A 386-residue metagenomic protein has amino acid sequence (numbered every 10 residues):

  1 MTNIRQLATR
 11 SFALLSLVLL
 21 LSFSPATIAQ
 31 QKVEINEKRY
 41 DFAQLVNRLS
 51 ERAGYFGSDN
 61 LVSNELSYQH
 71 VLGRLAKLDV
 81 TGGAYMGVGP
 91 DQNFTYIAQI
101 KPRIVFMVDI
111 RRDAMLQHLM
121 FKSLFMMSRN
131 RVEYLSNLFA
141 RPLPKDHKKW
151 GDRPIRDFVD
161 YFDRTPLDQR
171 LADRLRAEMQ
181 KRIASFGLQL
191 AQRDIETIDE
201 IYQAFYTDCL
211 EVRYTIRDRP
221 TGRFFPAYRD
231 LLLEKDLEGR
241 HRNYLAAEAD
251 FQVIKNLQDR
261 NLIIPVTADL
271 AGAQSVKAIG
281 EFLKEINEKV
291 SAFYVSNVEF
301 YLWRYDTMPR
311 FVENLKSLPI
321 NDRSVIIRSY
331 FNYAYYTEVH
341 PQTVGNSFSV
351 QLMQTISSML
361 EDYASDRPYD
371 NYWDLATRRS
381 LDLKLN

Functional and structural regions predicted by a protein language model:
M1-T9: N-terminal secretory signal peptides that target proteins for export/translocation
F12-F23: Bacterial N-terminal signal peptides
T27-Q31: Boundary at the C-terminal end of the N-terminal hydrophobic targeting segment
E34-K77, A84: Mature N-terminal segment immediately following signal peptide/propeptide cleavage in secreted/periplasmic
V80-D91: Conserved class I S-adenosyl-L-methionine
Q92-I100: Conserved SAM-binding loop of SAM-dependent methyltransferases across substrates and taxa, primarily the Class I
F106-I264, D362, L375-N386: Class I S-adenosyl-L-methionine-dependent methyltransferase module
L210-N386: Alpha-helical subdomain
